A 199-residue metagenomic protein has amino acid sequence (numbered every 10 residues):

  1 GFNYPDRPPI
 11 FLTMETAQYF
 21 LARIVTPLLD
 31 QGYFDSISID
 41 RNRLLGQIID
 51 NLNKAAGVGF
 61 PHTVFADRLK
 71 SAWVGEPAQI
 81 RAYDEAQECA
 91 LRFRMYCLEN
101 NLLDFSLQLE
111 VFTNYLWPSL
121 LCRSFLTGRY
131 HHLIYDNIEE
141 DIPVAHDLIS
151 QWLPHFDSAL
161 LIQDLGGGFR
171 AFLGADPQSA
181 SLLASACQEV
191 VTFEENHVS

Functional and structural regions predicted by a protein language model:
G1-F60: Conserved P-loop NTPase-based nucleic-acid remodeling module centered on helicase motor cores
D6-L12, V74-R81, C97-L98: A ubiquitous short alpha-helical element
T13-T16, T26, T63, T113 (+2 more regions): Residue-identity detector for threonine
F20-L28, N51, A55, R68 (+5 more regions): Residues that form generic nucleotide/phosphate-binding pockets
D30, F34, V58-F65, E99-L102 (+2 more regions): Intrinsically disordered or highly flexible coil/loop and linker segments, enriched in small and charged/polar residues
Q47-R81, N196: N-terminal accessory segments
A78-L183, E189-H197: Conserved helicase NTPase motor core
